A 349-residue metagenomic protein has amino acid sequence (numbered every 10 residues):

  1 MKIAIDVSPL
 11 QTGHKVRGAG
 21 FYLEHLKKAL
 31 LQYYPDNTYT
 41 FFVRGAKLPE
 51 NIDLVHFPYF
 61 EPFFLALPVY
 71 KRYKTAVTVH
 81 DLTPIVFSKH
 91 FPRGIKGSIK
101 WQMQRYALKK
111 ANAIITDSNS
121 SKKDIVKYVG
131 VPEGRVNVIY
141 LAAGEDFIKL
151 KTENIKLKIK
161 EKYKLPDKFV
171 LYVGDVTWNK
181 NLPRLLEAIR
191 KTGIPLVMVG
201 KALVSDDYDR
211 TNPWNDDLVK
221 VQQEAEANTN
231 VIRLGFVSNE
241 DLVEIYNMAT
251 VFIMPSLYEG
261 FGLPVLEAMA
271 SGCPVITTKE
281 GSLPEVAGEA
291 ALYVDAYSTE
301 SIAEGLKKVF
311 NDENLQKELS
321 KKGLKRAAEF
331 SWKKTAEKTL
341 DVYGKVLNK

Functional and structural regions predicted by a protein language model:
M1-K349: Carbohydrate transferase catalytic cores enriched for Leloir-type hexosyltransferases
